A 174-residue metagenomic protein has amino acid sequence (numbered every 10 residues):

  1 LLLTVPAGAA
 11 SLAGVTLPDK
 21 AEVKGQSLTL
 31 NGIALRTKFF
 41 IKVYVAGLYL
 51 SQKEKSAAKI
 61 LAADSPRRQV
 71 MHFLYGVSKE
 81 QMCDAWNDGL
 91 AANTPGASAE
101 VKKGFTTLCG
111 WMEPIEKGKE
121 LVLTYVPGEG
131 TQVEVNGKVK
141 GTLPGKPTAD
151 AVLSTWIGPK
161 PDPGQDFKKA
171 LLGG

Functional and structural regions predicted by a protein language model:
T4-P6: N-terminal signal peptide c-region/cleavage motif recognized by signal peptidases
G8-G174: Terminal leader/tail segments of proteins
